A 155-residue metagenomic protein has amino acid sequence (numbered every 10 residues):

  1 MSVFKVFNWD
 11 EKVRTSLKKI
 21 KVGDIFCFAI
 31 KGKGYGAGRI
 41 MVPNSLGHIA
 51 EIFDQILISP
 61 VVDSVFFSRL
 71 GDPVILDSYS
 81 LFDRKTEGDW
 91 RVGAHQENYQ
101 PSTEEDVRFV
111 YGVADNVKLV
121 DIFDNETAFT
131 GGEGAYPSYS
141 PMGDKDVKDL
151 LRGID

Functional and structural regions predicted by a protein language model:
M1-L46: Short N-terminal edge-element motif at the start of the domain
H48-D72: Short solvent-exposed strand/turn elements
S68-D155: Beta-strand-rich cores of mature extracytoplasmic or soluble domains
